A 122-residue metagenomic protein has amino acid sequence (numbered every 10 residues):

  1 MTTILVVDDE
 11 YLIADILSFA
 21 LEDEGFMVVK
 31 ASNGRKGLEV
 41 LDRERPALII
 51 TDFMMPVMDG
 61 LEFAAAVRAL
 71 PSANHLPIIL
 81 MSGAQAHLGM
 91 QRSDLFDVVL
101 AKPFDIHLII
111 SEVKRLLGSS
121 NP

Functional and structural regions predicted by a protein language model:
D15-D23: Charged docking surfaces used in two-component/phosphorelay signaling
K30-L48: Acidic, metal-coordinating helix/loop segments flanking the phosphotransfer/catalytic sites of two-component signaling
R45-A47, S72-P77: His-Asp phosphorelay/catalytic-motif detector in bacterial-type signaling
D52: Active-site residues of response regulator receiver
M55: Receiver (REC) domain active-site loop signature in two-component systems and cognate sites in sensor histidine kinases
F104-L117, N121: C-terminal output helix
